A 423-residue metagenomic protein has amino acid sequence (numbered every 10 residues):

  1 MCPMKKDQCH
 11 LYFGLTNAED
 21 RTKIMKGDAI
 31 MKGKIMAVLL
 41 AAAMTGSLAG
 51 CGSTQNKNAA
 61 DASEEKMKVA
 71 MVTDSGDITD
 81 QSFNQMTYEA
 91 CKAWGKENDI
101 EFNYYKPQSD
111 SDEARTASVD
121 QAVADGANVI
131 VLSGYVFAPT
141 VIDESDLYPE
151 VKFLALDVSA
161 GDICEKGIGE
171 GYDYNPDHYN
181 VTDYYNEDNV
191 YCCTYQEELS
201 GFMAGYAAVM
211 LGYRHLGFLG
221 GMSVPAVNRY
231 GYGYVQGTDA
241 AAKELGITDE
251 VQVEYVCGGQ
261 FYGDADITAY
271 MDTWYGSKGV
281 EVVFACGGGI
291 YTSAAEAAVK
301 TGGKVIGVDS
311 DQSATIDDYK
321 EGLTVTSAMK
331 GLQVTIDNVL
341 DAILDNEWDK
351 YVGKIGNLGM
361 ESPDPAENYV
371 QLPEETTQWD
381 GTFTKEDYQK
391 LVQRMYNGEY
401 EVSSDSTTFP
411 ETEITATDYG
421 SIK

Functional and structural regions predicted by a protein language model:
M1-M67, Y419-K423: Short, low-complexity disordered leader/linker segments with a strong preference for bacterial N-terminal type II
K57-K423: A residue-level marker of the well-folded mature domains of exported/periplasmic proteins
